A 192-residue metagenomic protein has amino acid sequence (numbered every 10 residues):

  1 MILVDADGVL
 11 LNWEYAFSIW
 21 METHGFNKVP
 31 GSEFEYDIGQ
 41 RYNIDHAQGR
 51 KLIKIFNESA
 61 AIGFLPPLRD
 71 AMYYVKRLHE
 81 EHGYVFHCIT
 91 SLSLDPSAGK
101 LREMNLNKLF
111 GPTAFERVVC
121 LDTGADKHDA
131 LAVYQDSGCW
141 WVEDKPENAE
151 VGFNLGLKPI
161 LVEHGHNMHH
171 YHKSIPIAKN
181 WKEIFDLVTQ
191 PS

Functional and structural regions predicted by a protein language model:
M1-R50: Active-site neighborhood of HAD-like aspartate-dependent phosphohydrolases
E22, K76-E80, F153: Anion (oxyanion) recognition and catalysis
N43-E58, G83-H87, F110-T113: Short, basic/glycine-rich phosphate-binding loops at helix/coil junctions that contact nucleotide phosphates
I62-P66, A71-L106: Substrate-recognition element of Asp-dependent hydrolases with the DxDx(T/V) motif
H87-L94, E103, L109-K127: A short, structured active-site edge motif that brings together acidic residues
V118-D122, S174-E183: Short acidic-hydrophobic, aromatic-tinged amphipathic segments that line or gate anion-handling sites
L121-D122, D126-G152: Conserved Lys-Pro-Asp/Glu-containing loop-to-beta segment of HAD-superfamily phosphomonoesterases, centered on
W140-K179: Acidic, Mg2+-coordinating phosphoryl-transfer loop and its flanking beta/alpha structural elements, shared across
